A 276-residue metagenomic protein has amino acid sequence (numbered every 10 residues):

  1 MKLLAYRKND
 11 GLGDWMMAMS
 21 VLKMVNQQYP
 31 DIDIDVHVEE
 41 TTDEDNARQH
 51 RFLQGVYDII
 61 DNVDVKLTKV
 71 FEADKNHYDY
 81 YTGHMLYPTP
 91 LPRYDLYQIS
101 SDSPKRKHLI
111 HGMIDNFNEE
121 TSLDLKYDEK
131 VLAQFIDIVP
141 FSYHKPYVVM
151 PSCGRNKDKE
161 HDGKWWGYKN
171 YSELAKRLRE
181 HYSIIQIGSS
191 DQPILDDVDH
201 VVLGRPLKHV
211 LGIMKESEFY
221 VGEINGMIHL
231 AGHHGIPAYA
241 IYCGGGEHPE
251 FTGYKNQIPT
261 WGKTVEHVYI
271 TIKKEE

Functional and structural regions predicted by a protein language model:
M1-E276: Catalytic machinery of carbohydrate-active enzymes, primarily nucleotide-sugar-dependent glycosyltransferases
